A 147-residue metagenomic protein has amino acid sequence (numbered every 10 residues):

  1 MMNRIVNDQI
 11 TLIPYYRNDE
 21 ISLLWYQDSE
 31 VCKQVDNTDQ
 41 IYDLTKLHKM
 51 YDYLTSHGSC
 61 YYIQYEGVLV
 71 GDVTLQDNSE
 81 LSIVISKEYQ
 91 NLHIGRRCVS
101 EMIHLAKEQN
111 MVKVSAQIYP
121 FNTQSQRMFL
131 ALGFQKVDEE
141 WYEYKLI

Functional and structural regions predicted by a protein language model:
M1-D52: A short, well-structured alpha-helix characteristic of acyl/acetyltransferase catalytic modules
R4, F121, Q135-I147: C-terminal "cap" of GNAT-fold acetyltransferases
Y15, I85, I118: Hydrophobic adenine-recognition pocket in adenosine-nucleotide-binding enzymes
N37-E88: Acetyl-CoA-dependent GNAT
Y89, H93-E101: Conserved acetyl-CoA pyrophosphate-binding loop and the N-cap/start of the following alpha-helix in GNAT-like
R96, P120-D138: Conserved active-site alpha-helix within GNAT-family acetyltransferase domains
A106-I118: Conserved GNAT acetyl-CoA-binding A-motif
